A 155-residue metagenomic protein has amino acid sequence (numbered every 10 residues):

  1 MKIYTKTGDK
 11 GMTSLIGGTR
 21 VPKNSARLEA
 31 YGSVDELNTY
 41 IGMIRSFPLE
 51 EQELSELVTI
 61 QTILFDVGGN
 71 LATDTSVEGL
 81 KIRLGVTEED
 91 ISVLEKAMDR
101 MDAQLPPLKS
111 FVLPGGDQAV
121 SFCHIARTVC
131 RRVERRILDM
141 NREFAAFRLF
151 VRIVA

Functional and structural regions predicted by a protein language model:
M1-A155: Phosphate/pyrophosphate-binding loop motifs in nucleotide- or prenyl diphosphate-using proteins
